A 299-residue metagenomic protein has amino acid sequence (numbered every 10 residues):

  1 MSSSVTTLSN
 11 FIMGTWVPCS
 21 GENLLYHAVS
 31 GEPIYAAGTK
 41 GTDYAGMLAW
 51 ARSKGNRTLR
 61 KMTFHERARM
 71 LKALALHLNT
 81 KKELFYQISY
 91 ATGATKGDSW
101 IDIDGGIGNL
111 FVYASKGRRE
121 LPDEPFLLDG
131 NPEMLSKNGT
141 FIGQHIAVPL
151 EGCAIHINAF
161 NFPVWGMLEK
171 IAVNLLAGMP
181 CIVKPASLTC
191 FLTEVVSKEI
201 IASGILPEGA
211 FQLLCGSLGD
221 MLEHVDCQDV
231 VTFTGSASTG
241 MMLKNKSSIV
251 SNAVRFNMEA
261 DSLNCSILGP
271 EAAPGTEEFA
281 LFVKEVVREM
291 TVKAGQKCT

Functional and structural regions predicted by a protein language model:
M1-G139: N-terminal Rossmann-like NAD(P)+-binding subdomain of aldehyde/semialdehyde dehydrogenases
T6, V148-C153, A177-M179, P207-G209 (+3 more regions): Short coil/turn connectors at secondary-structure junctions
G31, R67, G178, F211 (+1 more regions): Residue-level signal for inorganic ion chemistry
Q87-D104, G219, D261-N264, E271 (+1 more regions): Flexible, acidic loop-helix segments that line cofactor/substrate-binding pockets
S89, L110, T193-V196, H224 (+1 more regions): Hydrophobic packing residues within well-ordered alpha-helices of enzyme cores
P122-G204: Conserved small-residue-rich beta-alpha loop and adjacent elements that most often cradle the phosphate/pyrophosphate
G143-Q144, F211-T232: A structured beta-alpha segment of the ubiquitous adenosine-cofactor-binding alpha/beta core
A202-G204, D229-V230, T239-T299: ALDH superfamily catalytic-core signature
